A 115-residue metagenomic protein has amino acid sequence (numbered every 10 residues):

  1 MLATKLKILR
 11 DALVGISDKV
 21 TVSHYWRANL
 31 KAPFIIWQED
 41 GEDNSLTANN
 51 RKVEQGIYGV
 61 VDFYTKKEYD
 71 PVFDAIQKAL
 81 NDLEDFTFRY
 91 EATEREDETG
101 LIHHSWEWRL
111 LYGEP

Functional and structural regions predicted by a protein language model:
M1-T47, E68, K78, E98: Small/polar-rich, solvent-exposed N-terminal microdomains that initiate assembly or binding
D18, I57, F86: Residue-level signal for beta-strand positions within conserved beta-sheet cores that form or flank
D40-D43, E54-Y58, L80-L83, W108-R109: Short, low-complexity, polar/charged sequence segments that are solvent-exposed and flexible
L46, D70-V72, P115: Intrinsically disordered, low-complexity acidic/polar segments
V53-K67, L101-Y112: Oligomerization/assembly interface segments of phage tail-like spikes and tubes
D74-P115: Acidic-leaning, charged glycine-interspersed low-complexity segments
